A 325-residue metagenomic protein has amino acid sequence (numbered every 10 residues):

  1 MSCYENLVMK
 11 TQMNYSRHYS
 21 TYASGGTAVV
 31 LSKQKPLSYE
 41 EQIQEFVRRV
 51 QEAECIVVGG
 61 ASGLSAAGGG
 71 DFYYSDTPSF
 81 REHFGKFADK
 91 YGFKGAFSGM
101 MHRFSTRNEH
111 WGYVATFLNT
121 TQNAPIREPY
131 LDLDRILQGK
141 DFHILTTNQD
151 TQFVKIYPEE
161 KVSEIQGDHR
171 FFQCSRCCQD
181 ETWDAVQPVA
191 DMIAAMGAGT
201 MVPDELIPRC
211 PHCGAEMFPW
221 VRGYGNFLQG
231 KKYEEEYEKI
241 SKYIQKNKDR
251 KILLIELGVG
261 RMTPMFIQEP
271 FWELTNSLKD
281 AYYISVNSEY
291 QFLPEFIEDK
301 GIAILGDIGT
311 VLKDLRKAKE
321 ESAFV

Functional and structural regions predicted by a protein language model:
S2-V325: Conserved catalytic alpha/beta core of Sir2/sirtuin-type deacylases, generalized to analogous enzyme cores that bind
